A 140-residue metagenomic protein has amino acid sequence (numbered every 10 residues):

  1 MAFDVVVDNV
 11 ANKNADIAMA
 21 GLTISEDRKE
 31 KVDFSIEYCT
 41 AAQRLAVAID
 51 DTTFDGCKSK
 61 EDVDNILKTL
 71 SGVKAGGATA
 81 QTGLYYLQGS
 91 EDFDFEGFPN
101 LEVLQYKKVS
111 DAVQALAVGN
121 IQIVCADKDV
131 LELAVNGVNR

Functional and structural regions predicted by a protein language model:
M1-D64: Acidic, polar ligand-binding/catalytic clefts
M1-D8, P99-Q114: Short helix-initiation/N-cap motifs at beta->coil->alpha
V5, G21-K31, Y86-G89, A117-R140: A ligand-binding cleft/hinge motif common to bilobed small-molecule-binding domains
A11-A20, V73, L101, K108 (+1 more regions): Alpha-to-beta junction loops
T40-K107, K128-E132: Bilobed "Venus flytrap"/periplasmic-binding protein-like clamshell domains and structurally analogous long
